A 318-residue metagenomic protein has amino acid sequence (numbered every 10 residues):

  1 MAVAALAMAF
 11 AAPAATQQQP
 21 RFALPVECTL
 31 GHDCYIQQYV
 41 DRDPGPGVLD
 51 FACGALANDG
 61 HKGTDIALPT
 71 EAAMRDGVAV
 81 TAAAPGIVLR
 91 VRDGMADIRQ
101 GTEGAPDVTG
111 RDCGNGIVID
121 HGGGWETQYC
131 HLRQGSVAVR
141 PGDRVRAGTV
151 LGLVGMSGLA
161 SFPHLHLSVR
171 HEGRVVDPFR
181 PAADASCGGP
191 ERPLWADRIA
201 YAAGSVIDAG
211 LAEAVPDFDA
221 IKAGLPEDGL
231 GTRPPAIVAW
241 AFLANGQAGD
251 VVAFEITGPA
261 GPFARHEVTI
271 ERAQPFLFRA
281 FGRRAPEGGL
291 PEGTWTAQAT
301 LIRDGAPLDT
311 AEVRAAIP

Functional and structural regions predicted by a protein language model:
Q17-G47, D107-T109, A138-D143, S168-W240 (+2 more regions): Acidic, glycine-rich catalytic/binding loops that coordinate metals and/or anionic ligands
T70, R75-G77, A83-Q134, V169 (+1 more regions): Zn2+-dependent peptidoglycan hydrolase active-site motif and core
A79-R90, A138-L153: Short, well-structured beta-strand-loop connectors
I256-F263, I302-A306: Change "in extracellular beta-sheet-rich domains … of secreted and cell-surface proteins" to "in beta-sheet-rich domains
F263-Q274: Solvent-exposed serine/threonine-rich low-complexity stretches and specific carbohydrate-binding patches
R272-P286: Aromatic sugar-binding surface patches on proteins that engage polysaccharides or sugar-phosphate polymers
P291-I302: A short tyrosine-centered beta-strand micro-motif
A306-P318: Short beta-strand elements
